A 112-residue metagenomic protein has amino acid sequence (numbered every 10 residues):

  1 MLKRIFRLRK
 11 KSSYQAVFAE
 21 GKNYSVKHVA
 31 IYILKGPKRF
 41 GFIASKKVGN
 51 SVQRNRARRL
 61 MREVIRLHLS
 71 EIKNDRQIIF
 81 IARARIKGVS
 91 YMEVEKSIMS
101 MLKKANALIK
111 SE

Functional and structural regions predicted by a protein language model:
M1-E112: Positively charged, solvent-exposed patches that mediate nucleic-acid binding
